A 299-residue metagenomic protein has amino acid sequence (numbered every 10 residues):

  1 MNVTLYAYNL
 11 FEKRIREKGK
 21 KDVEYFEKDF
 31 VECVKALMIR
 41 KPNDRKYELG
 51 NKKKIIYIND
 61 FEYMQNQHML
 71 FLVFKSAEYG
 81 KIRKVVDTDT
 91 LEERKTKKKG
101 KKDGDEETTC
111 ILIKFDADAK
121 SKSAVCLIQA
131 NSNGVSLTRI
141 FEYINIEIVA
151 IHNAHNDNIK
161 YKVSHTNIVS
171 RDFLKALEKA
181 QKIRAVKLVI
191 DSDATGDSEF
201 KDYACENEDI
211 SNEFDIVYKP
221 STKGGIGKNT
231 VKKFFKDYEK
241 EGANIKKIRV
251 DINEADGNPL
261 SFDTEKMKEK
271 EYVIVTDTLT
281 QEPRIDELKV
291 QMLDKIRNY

Functional and structural regions predicted by a protein language model:
M1-T90, N133-Y299: Terminal interaction module
M64-C126: Long, hydrophobic/aromatic-enriched structural stretches that serve as scaffold segments
C126-G134: Short, charged/polar micro-motifs that form catalytic or ligand-binding hotspots
